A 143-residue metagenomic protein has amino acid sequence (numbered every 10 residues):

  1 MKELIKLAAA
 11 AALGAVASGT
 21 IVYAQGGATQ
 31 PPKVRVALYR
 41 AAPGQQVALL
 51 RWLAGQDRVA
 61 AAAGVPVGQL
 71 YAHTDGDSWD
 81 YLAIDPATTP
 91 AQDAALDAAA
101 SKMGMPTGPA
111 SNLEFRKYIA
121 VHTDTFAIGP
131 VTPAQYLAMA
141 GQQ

Functional and structural regions predicted by a protein language model:
M1-A11, S18: Bacterial N-terminal signal peptides that target proteins for export
I5, A9, G26-T29, D57-L70 (+3 more regions): An amphipathic, aromatic/His-enriched active-site/gating alpha helix that lines ligand/cofactor pockets
G19-A24: Sec/Tat signal peptide C-region and signal peptidase I cleavage site
P32-L38, L49-L50, Y81-I84: Short, structured motif recognition centered on aromatic/hydrophobic residues
V34-V36, L53, V67-Q69: Short structured motifs
V47, R51-R58: Solvent-exposed, polar/charged alpha-helical surfaces in well-ordered, non-transmembrane soluble domains, broadly
